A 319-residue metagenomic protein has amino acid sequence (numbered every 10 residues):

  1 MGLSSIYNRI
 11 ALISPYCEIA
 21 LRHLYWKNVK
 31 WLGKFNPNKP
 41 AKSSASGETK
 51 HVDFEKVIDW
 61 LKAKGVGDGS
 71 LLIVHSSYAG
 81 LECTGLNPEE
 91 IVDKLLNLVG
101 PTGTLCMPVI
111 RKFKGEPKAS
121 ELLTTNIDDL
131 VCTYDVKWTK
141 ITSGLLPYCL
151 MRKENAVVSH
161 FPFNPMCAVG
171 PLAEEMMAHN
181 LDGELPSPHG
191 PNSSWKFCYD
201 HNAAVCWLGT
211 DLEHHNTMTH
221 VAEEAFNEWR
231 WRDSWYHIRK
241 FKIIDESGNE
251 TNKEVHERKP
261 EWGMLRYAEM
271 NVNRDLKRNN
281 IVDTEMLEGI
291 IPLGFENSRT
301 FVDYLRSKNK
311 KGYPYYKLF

Functional and structural regions predicted by a protein language model:
M1-F319: N-terminal and secondary-structure boundary signal
